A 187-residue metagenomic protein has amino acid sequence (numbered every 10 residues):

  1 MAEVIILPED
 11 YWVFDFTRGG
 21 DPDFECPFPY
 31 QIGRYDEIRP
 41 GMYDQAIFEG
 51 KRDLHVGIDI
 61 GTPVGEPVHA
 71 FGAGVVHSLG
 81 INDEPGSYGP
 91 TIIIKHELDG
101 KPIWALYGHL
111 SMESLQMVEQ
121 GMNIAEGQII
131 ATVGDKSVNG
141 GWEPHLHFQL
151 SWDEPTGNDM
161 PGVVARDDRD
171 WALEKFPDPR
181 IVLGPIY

Functional and structural regions predicted by a protein language model:
M1-I5, Q116-V138, W142-Y187: Acidic, glycine-rich catalytic/binding loops that coordinate metals and/or anionic ligands
M1-P63, R169-Y187: Polar/charged, compositionally biased leader and regulatory segments
F48-P85: Short, glycine/small-residue-enriched coil/turn segments at secondary-structure junctions
H55, H96, H109, H145-H147: Histidine-centered active-site/metal-ligand motif
I58, P90-I92, P144-L146: Short beta-strand micro-motifs in enzyme catalytic cores
I60, G74, I94, G127 (+1 more regions): Terminal peptide-recognition signature
V64-P67, S114, Q120: Short, conserved secondary-structure segments in the cores of folded domains
A70-S114: Zn2+-dependent peptidoglycan hydrolase active-site motif and core
